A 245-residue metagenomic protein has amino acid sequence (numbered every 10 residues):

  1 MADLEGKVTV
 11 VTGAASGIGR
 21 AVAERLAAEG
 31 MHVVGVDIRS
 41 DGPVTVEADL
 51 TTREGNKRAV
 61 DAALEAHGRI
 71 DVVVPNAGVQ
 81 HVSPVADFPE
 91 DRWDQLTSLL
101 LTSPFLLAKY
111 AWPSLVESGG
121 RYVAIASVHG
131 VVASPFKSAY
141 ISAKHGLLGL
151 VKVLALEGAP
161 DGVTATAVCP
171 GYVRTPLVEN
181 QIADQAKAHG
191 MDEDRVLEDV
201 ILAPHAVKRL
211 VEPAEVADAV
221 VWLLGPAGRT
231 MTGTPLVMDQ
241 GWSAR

Functional and structural regions predicted by a protein language model:
E5, V132, V220, T232-R245: Short C-terminal tail/terminal secondary-structure segment of NAD(P)H-dependent dehydrogenase/reductase domains
V74, A159, T164, M231-G233: Short, small/polar-rich loop/turn modules that mediate ligand/substrate recognition or access, typified
P84-V85, R92-T97, I201: Substrate-binding pocket helix/loop in short-chain dehydrogenase/reductase
A108, A143, V151: Active-site helix of classical SDR
P113, L156-E157: Alpha-helical segment proximal to the catalytic Tyr-Lys
S127: Residue(s) in the substrate-gating loop at a strand-loop-helix junction that position the organic substrate next
A167, T175, M191-M231, M238-Q240: C-terminal helical subdomain
